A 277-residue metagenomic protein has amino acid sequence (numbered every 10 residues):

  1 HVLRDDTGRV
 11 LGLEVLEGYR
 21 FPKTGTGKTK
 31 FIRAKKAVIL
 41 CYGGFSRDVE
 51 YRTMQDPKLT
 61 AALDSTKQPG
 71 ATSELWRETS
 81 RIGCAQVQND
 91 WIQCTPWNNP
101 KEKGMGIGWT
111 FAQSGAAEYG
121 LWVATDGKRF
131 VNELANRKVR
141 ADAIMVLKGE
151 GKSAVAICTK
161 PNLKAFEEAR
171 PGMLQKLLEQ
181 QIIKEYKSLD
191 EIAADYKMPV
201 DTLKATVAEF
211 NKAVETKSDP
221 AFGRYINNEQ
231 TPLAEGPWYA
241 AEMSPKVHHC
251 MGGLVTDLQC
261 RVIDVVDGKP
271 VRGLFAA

Functional and structural regions predicted by a protein language model:
H1-T7, G12, K36, Q68-T72 (+1 more regions): Mobile, glycine/GP-rich and aromatic-enriched active-site lid/loop segments adjacent to catalytic centers
R20-K103: Glycine-rich loop(s) and the adjacent beta-strand/alpha-helix scaffold that form part
